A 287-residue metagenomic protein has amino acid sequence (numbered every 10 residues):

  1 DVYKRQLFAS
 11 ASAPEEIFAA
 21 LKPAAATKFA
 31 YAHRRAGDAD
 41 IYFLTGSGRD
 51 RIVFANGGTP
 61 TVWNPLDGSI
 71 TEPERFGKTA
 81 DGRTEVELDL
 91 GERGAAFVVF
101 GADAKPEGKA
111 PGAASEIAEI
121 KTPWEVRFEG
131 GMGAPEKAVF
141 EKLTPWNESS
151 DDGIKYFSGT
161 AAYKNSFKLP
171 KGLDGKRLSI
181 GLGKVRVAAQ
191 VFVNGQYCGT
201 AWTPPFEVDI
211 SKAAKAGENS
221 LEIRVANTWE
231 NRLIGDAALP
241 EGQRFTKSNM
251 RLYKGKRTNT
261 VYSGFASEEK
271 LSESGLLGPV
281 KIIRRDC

Functional and structural regions predicted by a protein language model:
D1-T160, K168-G172, I210, K281-R285: Carbohydrate-binding surfaces of carbohydrate-active enzymes
D40, Y163, K176-L178: Structural beta-strand segments of beta-rich domains
G48, K215-G217: A glycine-anchored, Pro-Gly-centered beta-turn/N-cap motif
I52, F167-N194, A201, L221-V225: Aromatic-lined ligand-binding clefts that engage carbohydrates, nucleic acids, or primary amines
P65-G68, N194-C198: Change "in extracellular beta-sheet-rich domains … of secreted and cell-surface proteins" to "in beta-sheet-rich domains
G77, C198-W202: Short beta-strand segments within Ig-like beta-sandwich modules, predominantly Fibronectin type-III
A96-A102, N165, S220-N227: Short, hydrophobic/aromatic-enriched beta-strand segments in well-ordered soluble domains
D103-T122, V126, N227-P279: Glycine/proline-rich low-complexity spacer/linker segments in large multi-domain proteins
